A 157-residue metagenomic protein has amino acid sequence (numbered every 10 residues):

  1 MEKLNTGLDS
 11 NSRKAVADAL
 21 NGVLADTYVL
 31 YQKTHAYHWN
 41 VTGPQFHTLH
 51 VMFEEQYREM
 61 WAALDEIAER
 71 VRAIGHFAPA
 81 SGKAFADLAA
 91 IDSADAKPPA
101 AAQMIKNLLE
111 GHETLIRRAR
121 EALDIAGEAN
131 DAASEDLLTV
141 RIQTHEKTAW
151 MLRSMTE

Functional and structural regions predicted by a protein language model:
E2, N21, A73-F77, D87: Internal glycine-rich alpha/beta core junctions
E2-V23, A101: Disorder-to-helix initiation segments
L8-A15, L30-E55, A122-A133: Helix-loop segments that flank and shape redox-cofactor active sites
V16-D26, L30, Q56, M104 (+2 more regions): Amphipathic alpha-helix face/heptad-repeat signature
L24, Y31, H38, Y57 (+6 more regions): A structural signal for well-ordered alpha-helices, especially hydrophobic packing surfaces of coiled-coils
V41, Q45-A84, M155: Conserved alpha-helical segments that form or flank metal/cofactor-binding pockets of metalloenzymes
H47, Y57-D65, I125-I142, E146-M151: Charged, amphipathic alpha-helical segments and their flanking helix caps
E69, K83-V140: Acidic/histidine-rich alpha-helical segments that form the ligand environment of transition-metal centers
